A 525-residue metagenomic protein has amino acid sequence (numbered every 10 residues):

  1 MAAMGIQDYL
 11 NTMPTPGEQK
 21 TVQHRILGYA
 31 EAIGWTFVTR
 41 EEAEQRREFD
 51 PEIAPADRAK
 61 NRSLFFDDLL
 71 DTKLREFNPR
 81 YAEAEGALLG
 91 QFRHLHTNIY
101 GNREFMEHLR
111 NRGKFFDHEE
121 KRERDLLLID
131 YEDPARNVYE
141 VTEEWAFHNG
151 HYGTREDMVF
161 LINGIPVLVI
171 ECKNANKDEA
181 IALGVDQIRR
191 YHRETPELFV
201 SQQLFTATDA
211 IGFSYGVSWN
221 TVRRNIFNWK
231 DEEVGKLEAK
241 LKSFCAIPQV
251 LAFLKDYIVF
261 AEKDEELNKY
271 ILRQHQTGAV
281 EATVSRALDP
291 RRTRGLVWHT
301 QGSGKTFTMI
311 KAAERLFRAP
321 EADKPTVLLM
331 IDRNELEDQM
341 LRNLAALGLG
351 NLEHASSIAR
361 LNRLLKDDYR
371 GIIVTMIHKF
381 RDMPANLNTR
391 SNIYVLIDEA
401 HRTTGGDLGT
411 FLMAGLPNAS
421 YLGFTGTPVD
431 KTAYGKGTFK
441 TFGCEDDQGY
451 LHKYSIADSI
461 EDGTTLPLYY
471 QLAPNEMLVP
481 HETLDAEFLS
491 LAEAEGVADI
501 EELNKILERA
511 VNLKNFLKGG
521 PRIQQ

Functional and structural regions predicted by a protein language model:
A2-T326, E335-G350, Y369-G371, N392 (+1 more regions): ATP-dependent helicase/translocase motor core
F205-A207, I373-T375, S420-T425: Structural recognition of the conserved hydrophobic beta-strand(s) that form the central parallel beta-sheet of P-loop
T300-Q301, H401-R402, G415-A433, G463: Conserved helicase ATPase motor motifs in RecA-like P-loop NTPase domains
N334, H354-R363, M376-D382: Conserved helicase motor
L336, K379, E399-T403, V429-D430: Residues immediately C-terminal
A346, I358-I373, N386-R390: Conserved motor-coupling elements within RecA-like helicase/translocase cores
N388-S420: SF2 helicase catalytic motif II
Y434-Q525: Interdomain helical connector at the RecA1-RecA2 junction of SF1/SF2 helicase-like NTPases
